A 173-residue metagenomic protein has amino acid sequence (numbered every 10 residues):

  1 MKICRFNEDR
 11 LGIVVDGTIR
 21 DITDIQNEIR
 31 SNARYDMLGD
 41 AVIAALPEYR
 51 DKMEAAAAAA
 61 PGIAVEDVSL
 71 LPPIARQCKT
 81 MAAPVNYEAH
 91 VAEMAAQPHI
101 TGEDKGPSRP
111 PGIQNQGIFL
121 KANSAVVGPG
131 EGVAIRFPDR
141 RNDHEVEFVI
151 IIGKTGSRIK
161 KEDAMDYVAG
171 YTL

Functional and structural regions predicted by a protein language model:
M1-Q116: N-terminal non-catalytic cap/leader segment that marks the start of a structured domain
Q77-T80, V85-L173: Glycine-enriched loop-and-adjacent helix/strand subsegments that border the catalytic/binding cleft of enzyme cores
